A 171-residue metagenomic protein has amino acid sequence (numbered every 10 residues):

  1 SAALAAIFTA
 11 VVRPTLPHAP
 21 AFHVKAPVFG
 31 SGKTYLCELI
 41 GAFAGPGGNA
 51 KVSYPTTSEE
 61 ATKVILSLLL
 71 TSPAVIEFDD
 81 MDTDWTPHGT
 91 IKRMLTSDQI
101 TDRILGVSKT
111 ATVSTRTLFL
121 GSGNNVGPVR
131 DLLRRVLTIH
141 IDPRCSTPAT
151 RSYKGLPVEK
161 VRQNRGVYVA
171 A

Functional and structural regions predicted by a protein language model:
S1-P73, A171: P-loop NTPase catalytic core of nucleic-acid-dependent motor ATPases
I7, I40, D79, I91 (+2 more regions): Conserved RecA-like P-loop NTPase ATPase core
V11, A26-V28, D80-D82, L95 (+2 more regions): Short, flexible loop/turn elements at secondary-structure junctions
H23, V75-E77, L120-G121: Structural motif
L69-L70, I104-S122: AAA+/SF3 P-loop NTPase mechanochemical coupling elements
P73-T96, N125-R134: Conserved AAA+/SF3 P-loop NTPase catalytic/coupling segment centered on the Walker-B
H88-A111: Conserved catalytic/switch belt of AAA+ P-loop NTPases
V113-T117, V126, R130-A171: Phosphate-sensing "switch" segment of ASCE/P-loop ATPases
